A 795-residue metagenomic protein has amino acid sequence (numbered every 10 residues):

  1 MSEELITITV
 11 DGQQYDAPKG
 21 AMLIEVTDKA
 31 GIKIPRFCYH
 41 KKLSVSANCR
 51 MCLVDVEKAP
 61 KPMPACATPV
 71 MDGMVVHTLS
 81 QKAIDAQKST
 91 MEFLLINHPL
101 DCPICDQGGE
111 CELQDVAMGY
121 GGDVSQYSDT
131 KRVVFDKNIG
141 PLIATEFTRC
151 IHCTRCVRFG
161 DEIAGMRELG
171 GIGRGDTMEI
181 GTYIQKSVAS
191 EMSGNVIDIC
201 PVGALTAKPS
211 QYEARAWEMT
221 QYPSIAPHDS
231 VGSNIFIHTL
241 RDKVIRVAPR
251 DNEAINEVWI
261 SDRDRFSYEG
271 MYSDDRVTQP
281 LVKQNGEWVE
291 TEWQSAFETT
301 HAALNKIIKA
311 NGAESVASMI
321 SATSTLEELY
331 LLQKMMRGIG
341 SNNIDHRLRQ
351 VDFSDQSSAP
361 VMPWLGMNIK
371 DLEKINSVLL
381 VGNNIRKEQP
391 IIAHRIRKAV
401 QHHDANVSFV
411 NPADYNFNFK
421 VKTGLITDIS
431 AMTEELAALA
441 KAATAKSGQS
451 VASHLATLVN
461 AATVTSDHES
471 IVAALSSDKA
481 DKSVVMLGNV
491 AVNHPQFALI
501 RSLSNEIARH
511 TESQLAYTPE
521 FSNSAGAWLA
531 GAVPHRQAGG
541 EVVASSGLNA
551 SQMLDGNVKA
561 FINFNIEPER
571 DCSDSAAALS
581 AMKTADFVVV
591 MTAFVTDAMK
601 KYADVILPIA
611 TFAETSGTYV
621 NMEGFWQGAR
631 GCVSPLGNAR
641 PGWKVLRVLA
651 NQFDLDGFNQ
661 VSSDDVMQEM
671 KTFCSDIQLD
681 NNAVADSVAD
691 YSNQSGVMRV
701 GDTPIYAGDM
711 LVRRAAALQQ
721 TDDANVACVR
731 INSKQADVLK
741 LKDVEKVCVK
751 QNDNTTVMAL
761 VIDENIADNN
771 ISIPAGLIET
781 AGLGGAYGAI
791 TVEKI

Functional and structural regions predicted by a protein language model:
S2-D28, R36, H40, D55-A59 (+6 more regions): N-terminal export/assembly segments and adjacent metallocofactor-ligating motifs of anaerobic energy-metabolism
I34, Y39, S315, Q333 (+7 more regions): A cross-kingdom feature strongest in bacterial/archaeal respiratory oxidoreductases
L205-Q211, V244-R246, E314, S318 (+10 more regions): Acidic/polar loop patches that form or flank catalytic/metal-binding clefts of enzymes that bind anionic ligands
I339-G340, H403, F419-V421, L503 (+3 more regions): Short, structured coil segments at secondary-structure junctions
S341-D355, A405-A413, H510-G526, A585-T596: A generic structural motif
N411-A413, N418-S450, F497-I500, E506 (+3 more regions): Short alpha-helices
K422-I426, T433-A491: Phosphate/pyrophosphate-binding active-site segments
D478-D555: A glycine-rich, hydrophobic/aromatic-adjacent loop/helix-cap motif
